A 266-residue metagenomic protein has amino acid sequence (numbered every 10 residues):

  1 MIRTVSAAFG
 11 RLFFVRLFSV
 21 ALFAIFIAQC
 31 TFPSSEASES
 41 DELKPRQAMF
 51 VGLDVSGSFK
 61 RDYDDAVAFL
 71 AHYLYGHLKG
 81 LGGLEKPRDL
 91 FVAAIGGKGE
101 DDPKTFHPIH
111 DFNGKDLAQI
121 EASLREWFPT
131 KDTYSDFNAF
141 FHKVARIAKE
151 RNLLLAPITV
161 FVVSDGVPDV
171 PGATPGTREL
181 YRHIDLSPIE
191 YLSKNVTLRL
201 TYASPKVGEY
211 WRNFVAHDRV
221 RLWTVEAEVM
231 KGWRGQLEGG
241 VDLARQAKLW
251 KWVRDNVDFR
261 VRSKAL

Functional and structural regions predicted by a protein language model:
M1-F14: N-terminal secretory signal peptides that target proteins for export/translocation
L17-Q29: Bacterial N-terminal signal peptides
C30-S34, D41, Q47, S204-L266: P/S/T/G-enriched low-complexity
P45-P108, T159-F161: Von Willebrand factor
D54, A156-G172: DG-centered beta-turn motif at the end of beta-strands
L90-R125, R212-A216: Short beta-strand-loop
G114-P157, P168, T201-S204: Von Willebrand factor
V167-D218: VWA/integrin I-like adhesion module and closely mimicked acidic/polar interface patches used
